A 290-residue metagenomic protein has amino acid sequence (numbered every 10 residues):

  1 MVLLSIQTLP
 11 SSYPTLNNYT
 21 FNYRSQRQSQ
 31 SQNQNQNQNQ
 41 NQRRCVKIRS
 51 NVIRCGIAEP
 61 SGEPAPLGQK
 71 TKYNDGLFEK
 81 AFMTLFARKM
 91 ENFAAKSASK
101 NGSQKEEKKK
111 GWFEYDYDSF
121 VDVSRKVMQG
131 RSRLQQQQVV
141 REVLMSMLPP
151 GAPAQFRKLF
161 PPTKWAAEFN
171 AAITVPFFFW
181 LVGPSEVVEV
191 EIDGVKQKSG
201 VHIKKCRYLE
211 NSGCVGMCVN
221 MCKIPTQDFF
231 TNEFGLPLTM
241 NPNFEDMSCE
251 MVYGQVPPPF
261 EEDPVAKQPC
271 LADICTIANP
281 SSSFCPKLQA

Functional and structural regions predicted by a protein language model:
V2-Q30, N39-H202, R207-M217, P258-A290: N-terminal accessory segment detector
F177, V201-I203, T226, M240 (+1 more regions): Generic structural hydrophobic/aromatic packing signal, biased to beta-strands
K196, N243-S248: Short Gly/Ser/Thr- and Asp/Glu-enriched loop/turn motifs at secondary-structure junctions
C206, N241, G254-V256: Structured beta-strand/turn binding interfaces of compact recognition modules in eukaryotic regulators
N211, V219-N241: Conserved short secondary-structure elements within globular domains
M247-P257: C-terminal edge-of-domain segments
